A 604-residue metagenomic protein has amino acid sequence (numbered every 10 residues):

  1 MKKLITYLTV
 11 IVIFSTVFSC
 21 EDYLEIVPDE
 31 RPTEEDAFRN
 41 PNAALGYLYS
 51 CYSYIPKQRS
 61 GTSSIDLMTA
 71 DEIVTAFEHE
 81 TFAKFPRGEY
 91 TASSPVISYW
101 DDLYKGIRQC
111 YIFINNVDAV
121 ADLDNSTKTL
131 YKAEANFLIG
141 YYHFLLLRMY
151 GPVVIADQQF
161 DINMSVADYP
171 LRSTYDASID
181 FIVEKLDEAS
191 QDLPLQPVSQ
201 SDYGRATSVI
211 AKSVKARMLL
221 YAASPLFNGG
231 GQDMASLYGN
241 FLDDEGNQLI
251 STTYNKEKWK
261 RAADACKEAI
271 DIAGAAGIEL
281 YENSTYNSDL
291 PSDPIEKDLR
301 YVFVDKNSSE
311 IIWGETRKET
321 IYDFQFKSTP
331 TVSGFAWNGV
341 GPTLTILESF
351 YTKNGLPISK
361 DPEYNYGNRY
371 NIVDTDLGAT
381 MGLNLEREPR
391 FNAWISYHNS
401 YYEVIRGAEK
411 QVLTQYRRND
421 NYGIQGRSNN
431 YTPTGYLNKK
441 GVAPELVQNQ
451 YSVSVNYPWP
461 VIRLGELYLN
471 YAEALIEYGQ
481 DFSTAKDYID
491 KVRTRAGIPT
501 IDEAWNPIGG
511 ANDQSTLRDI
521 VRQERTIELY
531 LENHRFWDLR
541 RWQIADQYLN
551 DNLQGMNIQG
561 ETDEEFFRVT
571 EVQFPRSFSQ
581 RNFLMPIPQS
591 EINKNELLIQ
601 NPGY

Functional and structural regions predicted by a protein language model:
M1-D29: Bacterial Sec-dependent N-terminal signal peptides
C20-S64, Y370, L377, M381-L385 (+1 more regions): Membrane-proximal, proline-rich intrinsically disordered regions
R39-Q58, E78-Y150, M164-S208, G378-L385 (+6 more regions): Conserved, well-structured interaction surfaces
L103-G106, F181-V183, L242-T252, D271 (+5 more regions): Long, intrinsically disordered, low-complexity segments
L147-R148, V154, Y221-G230, E477-Q480: Short coil/turn linking the two alpha-helices of tandem helical-hairpin repeats
Q159-I162, A167-Y281, N287-S292: Hydrophobic, small-residue-rich alpha-helical packing segments that form membrane-like cores
E310, I321, Y364, N368-L464 (+1 more regions): Flexible, polar/acidic helix-loop-strand segments at domain edges
A408-K410, V442-L446, G465-Y471, Y478-D502 (+1 more regions): Active/binding-pocket-proximal capping segment
